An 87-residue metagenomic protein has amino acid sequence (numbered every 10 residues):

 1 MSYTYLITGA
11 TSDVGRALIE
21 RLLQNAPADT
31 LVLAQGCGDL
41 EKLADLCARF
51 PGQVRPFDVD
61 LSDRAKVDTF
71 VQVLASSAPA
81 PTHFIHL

Functional and structural regions predicted by a protein language model:
S2-T4: Extreme N-terminal starter segment of soluble prokaryotic enzymes
L6, L33, F57: Conserved Rossmann-like nucleotide-binding pocket used by diverse enzymes that bind dinucleotide cofactors
T8, P81-L87: Rossmann-fold scaffold of SDR-type NAD(P)-dependent oxidoreductases
T11, G15-E20: N-terminal Rossmann NAD(P)H-binding glycine-rich loop of SDR-like oxidoreductase domains
E20-Q24, Q72: Short, well-ordered alpha-helices that flank and scaffold nucleotide-derived cofactor binding pockets
L23-L43: Conserved glycine-rich Rossmann-like NAD(P)H-binding loop of the short-chain dehydrogenase/reductase
C47-A65: Rossmann-fold cofactor-recognition segment
S62-S77: Conserved Rossmann-fold cofactor-binding substructure of NAD(P)-dependent oxidoreductases
